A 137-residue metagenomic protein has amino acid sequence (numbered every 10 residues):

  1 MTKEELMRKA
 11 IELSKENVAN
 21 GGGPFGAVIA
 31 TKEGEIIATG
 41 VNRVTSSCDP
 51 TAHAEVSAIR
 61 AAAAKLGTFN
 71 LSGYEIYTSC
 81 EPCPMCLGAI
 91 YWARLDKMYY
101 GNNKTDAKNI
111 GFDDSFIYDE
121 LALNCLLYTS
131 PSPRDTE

Functional and structural regions predicted by a protein language model:
T2-N20: Short, basic/aromatic recognition patches
F25-A30: Short beta-strand scaffold segments in enzyme catalytic cores
I37-T45: Short beta->alpha transition motifs characteristic of CBS
S46-V56: A short, polar/charged loop-to-alpha-helix boundary motif
T68-C80: Immediate flanking context of iron-sulfur cluster ligation sites
S79-A93: Local cysteine-cluster metal-coordination motifs and their immediate loop/turn environment, predominantly Fe-S cluster
N102-N103: Short secondary-structure boundary segments
Y128-D135: Conserved small/polar residues in nucleotide/adenosyl-binding loops
